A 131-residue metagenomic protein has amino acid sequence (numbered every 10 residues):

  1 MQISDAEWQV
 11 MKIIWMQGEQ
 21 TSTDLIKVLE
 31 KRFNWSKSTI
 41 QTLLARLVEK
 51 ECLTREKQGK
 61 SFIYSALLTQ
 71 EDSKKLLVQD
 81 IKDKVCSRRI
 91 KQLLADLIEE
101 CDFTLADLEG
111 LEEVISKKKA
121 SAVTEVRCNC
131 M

Functional and structural regions predicted by a protein language model:
I3-A6, Q58-L77: Short, cationic-aromatic polyanion-contact patches
D5-I13, D24: Pre-recognition alpha-helix immediately N-terminal to the DNA-recognition helix within helix-turn-helix or winged-helix
Q20-V28: Short acidic, hydrophobic short linear motifs in intrinsically disordered regions
K27-W35: Short helix-coil junctions and helix-kink-helix linkers
L44-A45: Short, hydrophobic-biased segments on the C-terminal half of alpha helices that form "recognition helices"
E51: Glycine-centered, phosphate/nucleic-acid-interacting loop/turn motifs that mediate DNA/RNA or nucleotide
T69-A95: Conserved segment of winged-helix/HTH DNA-binding domains
K75-L76, E99-M131: C-terminal regulatory/oligomerization modules of transcriptional regulators
